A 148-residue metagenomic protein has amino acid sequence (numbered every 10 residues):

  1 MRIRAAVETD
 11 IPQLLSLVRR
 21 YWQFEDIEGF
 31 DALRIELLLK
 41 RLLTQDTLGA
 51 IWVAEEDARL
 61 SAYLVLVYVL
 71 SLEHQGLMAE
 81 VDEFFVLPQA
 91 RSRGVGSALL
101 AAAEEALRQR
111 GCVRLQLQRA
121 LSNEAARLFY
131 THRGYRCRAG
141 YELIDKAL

Functional and structural regions predicted by a protein language model:
M1-R2: Extreme N-terminal starter segment of soluble prokaryotic enzymes
A5-I11, S16-G76, D82, L100 (+4 more regions): Acetyl-CoA-dependent GNAT
A54, S92-S97: Glycine-rich acyl-CoA binding loop
V69-S71, Q89, S122-E124: Short coil/turn motifs at secondary-structure junctions
F84-R91: A short, internal acetyl-CoA/4′-phosphopantetheine-binding micro-motif in the GNAT/acyltransferase core
S97, A101, Q109, L121-G140: Conserved active-site alpha-helix within GNAT-family acetyltransferase domains
R108-Q118: Conserved GNAT acetyl-CoA-binding A-motif
L117-A126, D145-L148: Conserved beta-strand-loop-alpha-helix junction that forms the acyl-donor binding cleft
